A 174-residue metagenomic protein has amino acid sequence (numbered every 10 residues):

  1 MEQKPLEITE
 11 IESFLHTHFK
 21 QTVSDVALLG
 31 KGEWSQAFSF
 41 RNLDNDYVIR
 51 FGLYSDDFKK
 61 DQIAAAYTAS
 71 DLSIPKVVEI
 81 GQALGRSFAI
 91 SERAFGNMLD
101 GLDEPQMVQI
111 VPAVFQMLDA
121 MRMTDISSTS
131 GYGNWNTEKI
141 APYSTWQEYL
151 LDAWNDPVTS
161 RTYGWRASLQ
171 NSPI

Functional and structural regions predicted by a protein language model:
M1-Q21: Juxta-kinase regulatory segment immediately upstream of eukaryotic protein kinase catalytic domains
P5-I8, V108-V111, T162-L169: Short, structured helix-loop boundary elements
L6-S13, S127-T129, W146-D156: Short alpha-helical interface patches
F14, A64, M117, S168-N171: A ubiquitous structural signal for well-ordered alpha-helices
K20-L28: Conserved N-terminal boundary motif of the eukaryotic protein kinase catalytic domain
A27-A141: ATP-binding pocket architecture of kinase catalytic cores
G133-I174: Active-site catalytic-loop/activation-segment of kinase and kinase-like phosphoryl-transfer enzymes
